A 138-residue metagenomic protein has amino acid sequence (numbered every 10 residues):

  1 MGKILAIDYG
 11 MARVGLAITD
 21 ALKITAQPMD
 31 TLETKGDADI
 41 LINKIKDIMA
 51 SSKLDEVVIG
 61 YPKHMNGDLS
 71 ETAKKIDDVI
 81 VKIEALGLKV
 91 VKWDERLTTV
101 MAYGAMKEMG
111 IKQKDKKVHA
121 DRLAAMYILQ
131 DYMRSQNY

Functional and structural regions predicted by a protein language model:
G2-I4, A12-Y138: Phosphate- and other anionic-substrate recognition elements at nucleic-acid/protein interfaces
D8: Conserved catalytic-loop position in the HRD/HxD motif
